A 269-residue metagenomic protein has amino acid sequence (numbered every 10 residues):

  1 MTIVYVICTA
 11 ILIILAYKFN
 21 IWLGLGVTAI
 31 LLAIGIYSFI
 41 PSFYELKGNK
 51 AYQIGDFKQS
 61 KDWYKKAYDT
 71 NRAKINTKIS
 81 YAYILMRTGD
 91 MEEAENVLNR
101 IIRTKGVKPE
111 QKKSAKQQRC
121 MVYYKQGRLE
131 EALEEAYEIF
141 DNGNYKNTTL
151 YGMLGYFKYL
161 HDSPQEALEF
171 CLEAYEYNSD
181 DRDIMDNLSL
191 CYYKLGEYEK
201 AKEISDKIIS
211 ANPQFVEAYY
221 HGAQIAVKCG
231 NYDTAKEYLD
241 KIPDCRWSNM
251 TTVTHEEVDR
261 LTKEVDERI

Functional and structural regions predicted by a protein language model:
S42, N76, E110, S114 (+3 more regions): Start-of-helix register in tetratricopeptide repeats
Q53, R87-T88, K125, L160 (+4 more regions): Register position in tetratricopeptide repeats
R72, G106, E110, N144-Y145 (+3 more regions): Short coil turns that delineate tetratricopeptide repeat
I102-R103, S210, V216, Q224-M250: TPR/TPR-like (Sel1-like) alpha-helical repeat modules
